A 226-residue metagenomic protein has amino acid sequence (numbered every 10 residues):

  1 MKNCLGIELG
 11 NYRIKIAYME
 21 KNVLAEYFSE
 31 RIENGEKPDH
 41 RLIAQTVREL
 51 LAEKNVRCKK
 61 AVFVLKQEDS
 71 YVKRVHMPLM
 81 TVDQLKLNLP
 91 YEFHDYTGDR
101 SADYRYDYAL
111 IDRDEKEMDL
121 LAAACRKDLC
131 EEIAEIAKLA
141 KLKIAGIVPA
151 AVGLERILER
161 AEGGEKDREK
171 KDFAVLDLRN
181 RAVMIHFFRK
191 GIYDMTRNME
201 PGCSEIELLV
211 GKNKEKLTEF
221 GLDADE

Functional and structural regions predicted by a protein language model:
M1-E30, A61-K66, R160-E205: Gly/Thr-rich phosphate-binding beta-strand-loop-beta motif of the actin/hexokinase/Hsp70
A25-E53, E207-V210, K214-E226: N-terminal phosphate-binding loop and adjacent alpha-helix
A44-N55, L158-K171: Phosphate-interacting basic helix/loop segments used at nucleotide- and nucleic-acid interfaces
K54, T97-R100, L158-A161, V210-L217: Conserved NTP-handling cores and scaffolds of large molecular machines
R57-K59, K143: Short loop/turn motifs at secondary-structure junctions
L65-G163: Active-site neighborhood for divalent-cation/phosphate handling
E132-I133, E205-L209: Hydrophobic side chains in well-ordered alpha-helices
K143-I147, Y193-M195, T218-L222: Short, structured loop/turn "capping" segments at alpha-beta junctions
